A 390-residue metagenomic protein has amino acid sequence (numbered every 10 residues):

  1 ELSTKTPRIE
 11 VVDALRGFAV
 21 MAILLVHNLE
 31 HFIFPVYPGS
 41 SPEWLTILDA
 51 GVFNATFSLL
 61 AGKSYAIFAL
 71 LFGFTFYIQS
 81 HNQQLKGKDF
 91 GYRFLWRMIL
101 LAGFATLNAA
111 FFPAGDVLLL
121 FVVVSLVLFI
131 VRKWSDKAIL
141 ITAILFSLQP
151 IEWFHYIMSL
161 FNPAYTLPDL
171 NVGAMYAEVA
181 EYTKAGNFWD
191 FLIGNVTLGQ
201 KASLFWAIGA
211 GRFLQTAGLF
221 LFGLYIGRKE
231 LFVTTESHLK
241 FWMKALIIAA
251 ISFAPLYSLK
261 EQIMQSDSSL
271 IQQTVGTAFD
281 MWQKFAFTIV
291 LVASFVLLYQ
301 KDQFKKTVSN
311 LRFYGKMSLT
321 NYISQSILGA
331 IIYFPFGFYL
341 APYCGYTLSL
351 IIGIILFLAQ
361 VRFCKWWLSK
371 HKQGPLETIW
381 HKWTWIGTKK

Functional and structural regions predicted by a protein language model:
E1-F72: N-terminal signal-anchor module of multipass membrane proteins
P7-A14, F18-V20, M243-A249, Y299-L328 (+1 more regions): Functional transmembrane helices that form membrane-embedded active or gating regions
W44-S58, F188-F205, S266-T274: Juxtamembrane membrane-water interface segments that cap and precede transmembrane helices
A66-H81, V117-I130, G211-T234, Q283-D302: Specific transmembrane alpha-helix
Y77-H155: Internal alpha-helical transmembrane segments
D89-G91, F129-T142, Y225-I247: Solvent-exposed interhelical
L145-L224: Long hydrophobic alpha-helical segments that form multi-pass transmembrane helix bundles in integral membrane proteins
I271-S369: Alpha-helical transmembrane segments of multi-pass integral membrane proteins
